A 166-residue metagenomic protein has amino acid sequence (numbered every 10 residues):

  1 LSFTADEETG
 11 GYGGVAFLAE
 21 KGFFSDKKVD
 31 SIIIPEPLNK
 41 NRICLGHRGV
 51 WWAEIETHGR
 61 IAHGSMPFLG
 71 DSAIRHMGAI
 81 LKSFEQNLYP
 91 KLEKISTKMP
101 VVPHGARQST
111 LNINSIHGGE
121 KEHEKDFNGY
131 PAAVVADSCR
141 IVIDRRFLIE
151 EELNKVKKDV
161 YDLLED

Functional and structural regions predicted by a protein language model:
S2-Q86, G105: Fold-level recognition of mixed alpha/beta catalytic cores in primary-metabolism enzymes, strongest
W52-D166: Metal-dependent amide/peptide-bond hydrolase catalytic core, centered on the "pita-bread" metallohydrolase fold
